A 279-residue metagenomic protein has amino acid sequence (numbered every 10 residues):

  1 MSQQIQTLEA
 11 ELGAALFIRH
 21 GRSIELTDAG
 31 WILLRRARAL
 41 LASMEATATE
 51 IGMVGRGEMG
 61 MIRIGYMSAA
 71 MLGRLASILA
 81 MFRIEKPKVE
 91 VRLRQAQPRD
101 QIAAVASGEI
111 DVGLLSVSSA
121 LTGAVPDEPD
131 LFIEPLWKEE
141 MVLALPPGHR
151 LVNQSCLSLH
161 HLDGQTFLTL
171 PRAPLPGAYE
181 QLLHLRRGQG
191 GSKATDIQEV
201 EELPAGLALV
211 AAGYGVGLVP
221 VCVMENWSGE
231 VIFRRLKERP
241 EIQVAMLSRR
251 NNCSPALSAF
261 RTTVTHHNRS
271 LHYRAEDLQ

Functional and structural regions predicted by a protein language model:
L8-E9, F82: Conserved amphipathic alpha-helical core elements
E9-L26: A short LG(V/I)-centered, amphipathic sequence patch enriched for acidic residue(s) preceding the LG motif
G55, P126-M141, L145-F167, R250 (+1 more regions): Flexible hinge/capping segments at coil-to-helix
M59-P126, E199-V200: Central regulatory/effector-binding core of bacterial HTH transcription factors
R74, T169, V223, I232-Q279: A late-sequence structural motif
Q97-I110, S116, R172-V231: Hydrophobic hinge/microswitch elements
T122-P135, E139, E201-N252: Beta-alpha-beta core module
S155, Q165-Q189, S254-S258, L271-D277: Secondary-structure junction motif
